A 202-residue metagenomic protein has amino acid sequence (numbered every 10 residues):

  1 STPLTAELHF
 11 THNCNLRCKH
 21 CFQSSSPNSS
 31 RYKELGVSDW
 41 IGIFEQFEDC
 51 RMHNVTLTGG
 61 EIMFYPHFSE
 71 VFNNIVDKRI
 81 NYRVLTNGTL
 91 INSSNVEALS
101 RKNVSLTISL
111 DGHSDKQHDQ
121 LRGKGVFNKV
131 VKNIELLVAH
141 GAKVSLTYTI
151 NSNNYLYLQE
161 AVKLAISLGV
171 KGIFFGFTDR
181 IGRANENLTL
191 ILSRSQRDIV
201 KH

Functional and structural regions predicted by a protein language model:
S1-S105: Conserved alpha-helical substructure of the radical SAM core
S30, K102, T107-D111, K116-H202: Radical SAM enzyme [4Fe-4S]-AdoMet core and its adjacent flexible, acidic and glycine-rich loops/tails across
